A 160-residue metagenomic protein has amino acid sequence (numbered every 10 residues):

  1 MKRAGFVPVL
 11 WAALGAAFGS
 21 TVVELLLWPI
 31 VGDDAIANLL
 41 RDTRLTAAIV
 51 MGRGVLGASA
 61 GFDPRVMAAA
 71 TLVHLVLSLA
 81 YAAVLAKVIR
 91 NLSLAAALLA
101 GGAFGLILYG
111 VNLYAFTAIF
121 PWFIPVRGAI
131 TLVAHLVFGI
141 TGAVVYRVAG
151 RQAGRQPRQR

Functional and structural regions predicted by a protein language model:
M1-F6, A149-R160: Short, charged juxtamembrane terminal tails flanking transmembrane helices
R3-A37: N-terminal signal-anchor transmembrane alpha helix
A17-V22, G105-A115: Aromatic-anchored segments of alpha-helical transmembrane domains
P29-V66: Extracytosolic (periplasmic/ER-lumenal) interhelical loops and adjacent juxtamembrane/interface segments of multi-pass
I30, D34, Y114-L132: Interfacial helix-loop-helix junctions of multi-pass membrane proteins
P64-A86: Hydrophobic alpha-helical transmembrane segments
I89-I107, R158-R160: Internal alpha-helical transmembrane segments of multi-pass membrane proteins
H135-V148: Hydrophobic cores of alpha-helical transmembrane segments in multi-pass inner/ER membrane proteins, independent
